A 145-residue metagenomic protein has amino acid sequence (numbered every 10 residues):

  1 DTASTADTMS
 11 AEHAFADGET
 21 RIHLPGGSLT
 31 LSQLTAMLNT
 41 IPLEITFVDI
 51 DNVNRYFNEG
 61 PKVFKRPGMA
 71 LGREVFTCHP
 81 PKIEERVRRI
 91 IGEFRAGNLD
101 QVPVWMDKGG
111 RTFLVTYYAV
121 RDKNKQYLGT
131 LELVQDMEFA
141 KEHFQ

Functional and structural regions predicted by a protein language model:
D1, G60-K141: Sensory/regulatory domains in signal-transduction proteins
A6-S10, A14-G92, Q145: PAS-family sensory domains
